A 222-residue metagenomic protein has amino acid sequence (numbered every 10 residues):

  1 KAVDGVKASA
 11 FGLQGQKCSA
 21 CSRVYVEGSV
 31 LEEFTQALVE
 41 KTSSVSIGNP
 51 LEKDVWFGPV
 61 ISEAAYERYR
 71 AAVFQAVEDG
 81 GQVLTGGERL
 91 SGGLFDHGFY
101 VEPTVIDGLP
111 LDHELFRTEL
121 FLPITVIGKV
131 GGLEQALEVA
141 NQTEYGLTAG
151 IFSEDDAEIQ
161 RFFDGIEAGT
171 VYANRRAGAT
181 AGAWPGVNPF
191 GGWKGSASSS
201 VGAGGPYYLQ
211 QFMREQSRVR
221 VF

Functional and structural regions predicted by a protein language model:
K1-P110, E134, E138, A173 (+2 more regions): ALDH superfamily catalytic-core signature
S46-I47, G58, D96-F222: Conserved C-terminal structural/oligomerization subdomain of aldehyde/semialdehyde dehydrogenase
